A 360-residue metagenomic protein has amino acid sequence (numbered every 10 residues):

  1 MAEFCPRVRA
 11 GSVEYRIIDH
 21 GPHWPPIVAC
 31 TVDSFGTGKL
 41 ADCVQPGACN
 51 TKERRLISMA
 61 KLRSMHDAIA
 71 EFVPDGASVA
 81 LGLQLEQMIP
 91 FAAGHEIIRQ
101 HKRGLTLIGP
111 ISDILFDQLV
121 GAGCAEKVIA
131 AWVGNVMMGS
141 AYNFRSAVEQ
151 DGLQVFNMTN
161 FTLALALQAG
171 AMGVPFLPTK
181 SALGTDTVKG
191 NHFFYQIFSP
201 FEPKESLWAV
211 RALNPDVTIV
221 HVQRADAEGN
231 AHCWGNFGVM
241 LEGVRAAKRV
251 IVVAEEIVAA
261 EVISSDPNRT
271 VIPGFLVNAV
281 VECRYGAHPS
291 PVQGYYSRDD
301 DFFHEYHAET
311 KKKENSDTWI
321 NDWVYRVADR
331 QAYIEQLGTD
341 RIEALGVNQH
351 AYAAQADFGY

Functional and structural regions predicted by a protein language model:
R7-R9, R16, R54-R55: Basic polycationic patches enriched in arginine
S58-Y360: Conserved alpha/beta enzyme-core scaffold
